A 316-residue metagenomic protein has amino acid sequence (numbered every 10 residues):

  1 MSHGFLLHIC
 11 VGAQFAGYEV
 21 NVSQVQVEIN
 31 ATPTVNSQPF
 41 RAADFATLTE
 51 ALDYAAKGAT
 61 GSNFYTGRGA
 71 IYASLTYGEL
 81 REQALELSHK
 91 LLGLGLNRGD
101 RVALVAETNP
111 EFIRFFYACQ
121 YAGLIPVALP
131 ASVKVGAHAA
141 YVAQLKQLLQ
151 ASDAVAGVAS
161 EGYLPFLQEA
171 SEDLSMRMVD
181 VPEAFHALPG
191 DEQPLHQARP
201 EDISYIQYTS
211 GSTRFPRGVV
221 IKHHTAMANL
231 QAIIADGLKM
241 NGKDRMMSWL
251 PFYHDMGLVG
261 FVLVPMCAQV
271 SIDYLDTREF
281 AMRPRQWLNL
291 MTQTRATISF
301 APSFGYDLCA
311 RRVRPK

Functional and structural regions predicted by a protein language model:
H3-L75, E79-L94, R98, L164: N-lobe entry segment of adenylate-forming
L6, C10-F15, G93, Y121-P189 (+2 more regions): Structural core segment of the AMP-binding/adenylate-forming
S37-A46, P182-I203: Flexible, low-complexity linker/hinge segments
T60, P189-F215, T225, N229 (+1 more regions): Conserved pre-ATP/AMP-binding loop-to-beta segment of ANL
N63-Y117, K134-Y141, E192-A198, I221-H224: Conserved AMP-binding/adenylate-forming core of the ANL superfamily
A106-N109, F116, P130, W249-G257 (+1 more regions): Conserved AMP-binding
N109-K134, Q144-A156, D244-R245, L263-D273 (+1 more regions): A short helix-loop-beta submotif of the ANL/AMP-binding
A228-R245, D255-T297, L308, R312-R314: Conserved AMP-binding/adenylation subdomain of ANL enzymes
